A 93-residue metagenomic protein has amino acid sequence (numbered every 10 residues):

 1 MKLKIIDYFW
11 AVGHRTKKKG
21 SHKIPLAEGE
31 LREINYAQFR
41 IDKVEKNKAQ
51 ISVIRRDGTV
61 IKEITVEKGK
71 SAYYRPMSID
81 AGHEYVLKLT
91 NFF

Functional and structural regions predicted by a protein language model:
M1-F93: Surface-exposed, beta-sheet-biased, low-hydrophobicity segments with strongly acidic/polar composition
